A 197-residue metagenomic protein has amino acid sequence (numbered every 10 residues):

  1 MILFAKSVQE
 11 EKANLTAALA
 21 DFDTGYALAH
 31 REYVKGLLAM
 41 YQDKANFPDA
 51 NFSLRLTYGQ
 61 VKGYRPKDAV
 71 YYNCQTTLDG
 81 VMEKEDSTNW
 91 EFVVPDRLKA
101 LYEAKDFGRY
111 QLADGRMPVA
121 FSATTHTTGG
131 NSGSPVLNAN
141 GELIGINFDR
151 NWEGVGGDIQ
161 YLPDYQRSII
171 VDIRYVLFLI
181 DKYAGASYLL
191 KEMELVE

Functional and structural regions predicted by a protein language model:
M1-E197: Terminal presequence/propeptide segments associated with secretion/organelle targeting and zymogen/polyprotein
